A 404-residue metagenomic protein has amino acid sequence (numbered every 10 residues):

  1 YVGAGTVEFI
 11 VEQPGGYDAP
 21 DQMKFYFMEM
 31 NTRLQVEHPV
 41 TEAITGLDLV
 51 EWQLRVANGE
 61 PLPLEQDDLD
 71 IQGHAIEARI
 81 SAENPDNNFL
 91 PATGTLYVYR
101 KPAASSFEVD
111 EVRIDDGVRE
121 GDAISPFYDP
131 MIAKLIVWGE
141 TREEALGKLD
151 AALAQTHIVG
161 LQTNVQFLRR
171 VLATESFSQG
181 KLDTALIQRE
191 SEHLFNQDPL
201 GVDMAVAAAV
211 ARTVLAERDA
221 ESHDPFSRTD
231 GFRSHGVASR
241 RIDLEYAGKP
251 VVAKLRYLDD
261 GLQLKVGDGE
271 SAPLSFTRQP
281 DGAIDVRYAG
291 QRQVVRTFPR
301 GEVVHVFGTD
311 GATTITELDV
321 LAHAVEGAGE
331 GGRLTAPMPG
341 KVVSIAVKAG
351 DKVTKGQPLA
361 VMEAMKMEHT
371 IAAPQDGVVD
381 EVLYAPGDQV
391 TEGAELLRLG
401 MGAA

Functional and structural regions predicted by a protein language model:
Y1-Q35: Conserved metal-phosphate-binding beta-hairpin within the catalytic cores of diverse ATP-dependent phosphoryl-transfer
F9-Q13, D18-A19, D67-D70, N88 (+10 more regions): Replace "in large, NTP-powered and nucleic-acid-processing enzymes" with "in large, NTP-powered factors and other
I10-G15, Q35, P39-E270, D388 (+1 more regions): Catalytic cores of soluble metabolic enzymes centered on carboxylation/carboxyl-transfer
E245-K249, G267-D268, A289-Q291, F307-G311 (+2 more regions): Short strand-coil-strand connectors
S271-G290: A conserved acidic, glycine/proline-rich C-terminal tail/linker
R292, R296-P337: Catalytic P-loop NTP-binding/switch module of NTPases
A324-A404: Structured functional modules or segments
